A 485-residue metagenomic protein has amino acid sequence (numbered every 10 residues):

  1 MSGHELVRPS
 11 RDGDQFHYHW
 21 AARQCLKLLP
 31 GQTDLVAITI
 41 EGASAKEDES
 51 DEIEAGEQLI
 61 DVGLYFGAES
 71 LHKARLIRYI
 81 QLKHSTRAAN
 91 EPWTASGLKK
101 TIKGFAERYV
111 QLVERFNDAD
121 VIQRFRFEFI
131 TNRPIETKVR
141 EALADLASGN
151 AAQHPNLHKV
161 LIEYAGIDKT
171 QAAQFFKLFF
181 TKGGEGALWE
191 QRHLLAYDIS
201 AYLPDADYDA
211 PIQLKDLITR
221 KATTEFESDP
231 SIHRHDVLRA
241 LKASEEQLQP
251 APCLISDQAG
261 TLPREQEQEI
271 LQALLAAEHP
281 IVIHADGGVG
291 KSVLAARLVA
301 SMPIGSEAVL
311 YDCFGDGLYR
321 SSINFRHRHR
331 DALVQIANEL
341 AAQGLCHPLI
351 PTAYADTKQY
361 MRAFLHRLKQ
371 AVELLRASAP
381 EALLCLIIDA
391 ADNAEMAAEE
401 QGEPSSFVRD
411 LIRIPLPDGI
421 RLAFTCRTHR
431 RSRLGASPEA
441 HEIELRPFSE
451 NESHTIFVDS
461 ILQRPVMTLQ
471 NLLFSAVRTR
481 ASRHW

Functional and structural regions predicted by a protein language model:
M1-V160, P263-E269, A273-V282, K291 (+10 more regions): Short, surface-exposed loop/strand segments
C25, S322-I350, V458, L462: Conserved NTP-binding/hydrolysis module of P-loop NTPases
L29, S228-G288, V293-S301: Walker A/P-loop-proximal flanking segment of P-loop NTPase domains
F66, H284-L318, F424-G435: P-loop NTPase Walker A phosphate-binding motif
Y79, A308-L310, L422, A440-L445: Conserved beta-strand scaffold positions in the cores of enzyme catalytic domains, especially in NTP/NDP-utilizing
V121, R126, A142-K242: Interfaces and regulatory segments of ATP-dependent nucleotide/adenylate/phosphodiester-chemistry enzymes
I167, Q171-F179, G186-L194, I232-S244 (+1 more regions): Amphipathic alpha-helical segments of the small helical/lid subdomains adjacent to P-loop NTPase cores
L386-D389, I420-R427: Structural recognition of the conserved hydrophobic beta-strand(s) that form the central parallel beta-sheet of P-loop
